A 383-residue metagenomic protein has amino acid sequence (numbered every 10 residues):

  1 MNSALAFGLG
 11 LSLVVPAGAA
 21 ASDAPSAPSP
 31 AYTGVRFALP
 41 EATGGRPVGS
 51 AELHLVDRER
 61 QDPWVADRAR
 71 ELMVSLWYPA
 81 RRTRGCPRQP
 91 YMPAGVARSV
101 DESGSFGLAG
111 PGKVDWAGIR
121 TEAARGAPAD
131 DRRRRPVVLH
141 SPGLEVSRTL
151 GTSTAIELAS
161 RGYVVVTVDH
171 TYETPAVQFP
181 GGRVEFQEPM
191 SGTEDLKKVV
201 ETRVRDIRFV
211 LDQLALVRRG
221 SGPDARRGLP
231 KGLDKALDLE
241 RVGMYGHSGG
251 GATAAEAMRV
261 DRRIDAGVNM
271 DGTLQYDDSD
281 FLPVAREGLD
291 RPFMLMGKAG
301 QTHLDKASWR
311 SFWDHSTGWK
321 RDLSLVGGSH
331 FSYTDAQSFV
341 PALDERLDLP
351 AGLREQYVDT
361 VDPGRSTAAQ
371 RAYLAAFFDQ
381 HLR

Functional and structural regions predicted by a protein language model:
M1-D23: Secretory targeting and sorting signals
A27-V137, L353-P363: Domain-level recognition of soluble alpha/beta enzyme cores, biased toward histidine phosphatases/phosphomutases
R36-L39, D314-R383: C-terminal catalytic-base region of ester-bond hydrolases, centering on the histidine of the charge-relay
W77-T83, P90-S105, T149-P189, V326: Active-site machinery of serine-nucleophile hydrolases
R120-R135, H140-Q178, Y276, T302-H303: Short substrate-entry loop that stabilizes the transition state in hydrolases
A129, D265-Y333: The feature captures the conserved acid-bearing segment of alpha/beta-hydrolase catalytic domains
Y172, Q178-A236: Alpha/beta-hydrolase active-site loop
V210-V284: Primarily recognizes the serine-hydrolase "nucleophile elbow" in alpha/beta-hydrolase and SGNH/GDSL folds
